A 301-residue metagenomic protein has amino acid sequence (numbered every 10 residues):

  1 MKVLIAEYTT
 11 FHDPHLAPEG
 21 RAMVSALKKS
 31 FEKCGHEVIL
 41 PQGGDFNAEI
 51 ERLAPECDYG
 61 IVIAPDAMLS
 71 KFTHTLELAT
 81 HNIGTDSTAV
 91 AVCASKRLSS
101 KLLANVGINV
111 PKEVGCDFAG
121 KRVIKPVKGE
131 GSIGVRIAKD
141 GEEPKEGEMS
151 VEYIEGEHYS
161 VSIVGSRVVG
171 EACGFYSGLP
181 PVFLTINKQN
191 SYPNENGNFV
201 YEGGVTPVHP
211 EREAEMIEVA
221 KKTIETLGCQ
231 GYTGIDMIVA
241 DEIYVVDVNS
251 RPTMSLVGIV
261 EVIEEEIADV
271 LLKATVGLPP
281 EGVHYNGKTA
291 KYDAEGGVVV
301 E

Functional and structural regions predicted by a protein language model:
M1-L4: Extreme N-terminal starter segment of soluble prokaryotic enzymes
T9-F11, P65-M68, V127-G129, R251: Short glycine-rich anion-binding loops that position phosphate/pyrophosphate groups of nucleotides and phosphorylated
F11-K29: Glycine- and acidic-residue-enriched helix-capping/strand-helix junction motifs
S30, E37-K112: Conserved N-proximal alpha/beta basic substrate-recognition cap immediately N-terminal to, or forming the N-lobe
Y59, D269-E301: Peripheral (often C-terminal) accessory segments that flank ATP-dependent C-N-forming ligase machineries
L103, A119-I137, G147-V161, L184-K188 (+2 more regions): ATP-grasp fold ATP-binding core
V151-H158, S162-G228, N249-T275: ATP-dependent carboxylate/phosphate-activation module, predominantly the ATP-grasp catalytic core and closely related
I224-V260, K288-V299: Conserved metal-phosphate-binding beta-hairpin within the catalytic cores of diverse ATP-dependent phosphoryl-transfer
